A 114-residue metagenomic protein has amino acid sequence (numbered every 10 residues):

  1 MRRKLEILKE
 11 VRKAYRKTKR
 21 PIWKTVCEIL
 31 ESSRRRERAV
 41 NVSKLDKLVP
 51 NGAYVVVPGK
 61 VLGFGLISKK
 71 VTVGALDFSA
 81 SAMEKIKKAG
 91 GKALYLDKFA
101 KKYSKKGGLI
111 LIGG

Functional and structural regions predicted by a protein language model:
M1-G114: Extended polybasic, low-complexity segments that bind anionic RNA or targeting/receptor surfaces
